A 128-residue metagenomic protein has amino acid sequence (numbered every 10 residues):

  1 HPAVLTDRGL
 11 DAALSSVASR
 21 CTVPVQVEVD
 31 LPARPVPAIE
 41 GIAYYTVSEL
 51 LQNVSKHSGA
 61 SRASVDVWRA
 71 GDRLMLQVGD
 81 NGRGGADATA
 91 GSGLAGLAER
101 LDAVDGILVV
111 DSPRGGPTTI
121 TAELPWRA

Functional and structural regions predicted by a protein language model:
H1-A128: Coiled-coil dimerization/phosphotransfer module
